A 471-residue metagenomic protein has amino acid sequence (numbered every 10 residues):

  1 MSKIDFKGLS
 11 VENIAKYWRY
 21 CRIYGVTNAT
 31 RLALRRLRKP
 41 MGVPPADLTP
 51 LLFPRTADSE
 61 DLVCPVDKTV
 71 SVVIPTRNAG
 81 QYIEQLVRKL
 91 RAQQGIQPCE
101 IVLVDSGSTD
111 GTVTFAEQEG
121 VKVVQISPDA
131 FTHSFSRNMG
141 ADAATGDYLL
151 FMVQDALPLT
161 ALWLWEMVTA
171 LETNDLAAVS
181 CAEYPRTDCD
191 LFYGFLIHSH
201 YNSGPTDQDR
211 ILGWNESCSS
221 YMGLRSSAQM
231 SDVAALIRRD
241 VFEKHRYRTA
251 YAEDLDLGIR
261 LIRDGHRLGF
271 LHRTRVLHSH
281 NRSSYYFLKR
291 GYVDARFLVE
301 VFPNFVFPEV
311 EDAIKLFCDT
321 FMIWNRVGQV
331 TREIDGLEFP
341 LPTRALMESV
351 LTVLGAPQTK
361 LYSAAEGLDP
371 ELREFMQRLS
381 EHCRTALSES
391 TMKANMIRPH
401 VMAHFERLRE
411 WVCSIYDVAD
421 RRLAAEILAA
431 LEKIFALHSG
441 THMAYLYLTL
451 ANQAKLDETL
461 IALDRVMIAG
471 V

Functional and structural regions predicted by a protein language model:
S2-W18, T30, P303-V471: Terminal low-complexity segments of carbohydrate-biosynthetic enzymes
G8, E12-K89: N-proximal low-complexity "stem/linker" segments adjacent to membrane-targeting elements
R88-P98: Short, acidic, metal-binding catalytic loop of nucleotide-sugar glycosyltransferases
D105-V113, L157: A conserved acidic beta->alpha catalytic loop
I126-A144: Glycine-rich, basic loop-to-helix element that forms the pyrophosphate-binding segment of sugar-nucleotide handling
L149: Short aromatic/hydrophobic "clamp" motif used to bind/position activated sugar donors
L157, A161-H200: Conserved donor NDP-sugar-binding/catalytic core segment of glycosyltransferases
L212-I237, L298, F302: A recurrent flexible, glycine/aromatic-enriched loop bordering the glycosyltransferase active site that acts as
